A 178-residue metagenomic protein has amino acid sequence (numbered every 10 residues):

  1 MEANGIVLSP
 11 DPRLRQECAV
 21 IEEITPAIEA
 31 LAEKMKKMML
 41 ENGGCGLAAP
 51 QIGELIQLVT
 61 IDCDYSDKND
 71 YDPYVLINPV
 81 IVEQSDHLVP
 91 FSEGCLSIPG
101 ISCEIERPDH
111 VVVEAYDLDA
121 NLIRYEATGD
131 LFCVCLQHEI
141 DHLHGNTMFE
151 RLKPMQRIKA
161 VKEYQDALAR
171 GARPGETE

Functional and structural regions predicted by a protein language model:
M1-E178: Positively charged
